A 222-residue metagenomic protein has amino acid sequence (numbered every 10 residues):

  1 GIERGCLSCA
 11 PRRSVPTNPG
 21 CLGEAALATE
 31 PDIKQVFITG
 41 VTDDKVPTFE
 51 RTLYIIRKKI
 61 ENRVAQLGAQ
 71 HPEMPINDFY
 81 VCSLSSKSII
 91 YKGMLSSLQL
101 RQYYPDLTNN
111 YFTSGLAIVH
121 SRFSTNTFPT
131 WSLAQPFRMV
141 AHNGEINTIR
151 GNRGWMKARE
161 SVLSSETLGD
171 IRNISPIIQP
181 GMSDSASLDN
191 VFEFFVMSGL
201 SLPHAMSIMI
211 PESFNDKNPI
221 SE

Functional and structural regions predicted by a protein language model:
G1-E222: Conserved short alpha-helical segments that host acidic/polar catalytic motifs at enzyme active sites
